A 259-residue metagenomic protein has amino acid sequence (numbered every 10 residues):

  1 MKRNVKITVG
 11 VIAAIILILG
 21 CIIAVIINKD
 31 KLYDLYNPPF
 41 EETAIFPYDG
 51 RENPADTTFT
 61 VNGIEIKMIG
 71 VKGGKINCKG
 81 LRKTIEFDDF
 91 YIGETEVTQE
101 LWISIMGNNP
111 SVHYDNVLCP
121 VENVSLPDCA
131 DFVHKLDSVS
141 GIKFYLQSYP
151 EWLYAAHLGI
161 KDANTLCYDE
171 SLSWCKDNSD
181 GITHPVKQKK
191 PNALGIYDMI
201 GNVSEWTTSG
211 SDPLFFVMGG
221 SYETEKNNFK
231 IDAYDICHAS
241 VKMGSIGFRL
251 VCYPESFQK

Functional and structural regions predicted by a protein language model:
M1-L17: N-terminal Sec-pathway targeting helices
L17-I26: Hydrophobic alpha-helical membrane-insertion segments, chiefly the h-region of N-terminal signal peptides
N28-I45: Ser/Thr/Pro/Gly-rich low-complexity linker/stalk segments immediately outside membranes or between
A55-F59, K79-R82, A193, A233-A239: Short, P/G- and charge-enriched loop/turn segments at secondary-structure junctions
T58-S111, V124-P127, G201: A short glycine-rich, aromatic-capped structural motif
V97, N109, G159-I160, T208-D212 (+1 more regions): Acidic glycine-/aspartate-rich tracts in secreted/extracellular proteins
D115, P120, V124-D235, A239-G244: Functional-site microenvironments in short loops/helix caps that host divalent-cation chemistry
G244-Q258: Short, structured beta-strand segments at or near domain termini in extracellular proteins/domains
